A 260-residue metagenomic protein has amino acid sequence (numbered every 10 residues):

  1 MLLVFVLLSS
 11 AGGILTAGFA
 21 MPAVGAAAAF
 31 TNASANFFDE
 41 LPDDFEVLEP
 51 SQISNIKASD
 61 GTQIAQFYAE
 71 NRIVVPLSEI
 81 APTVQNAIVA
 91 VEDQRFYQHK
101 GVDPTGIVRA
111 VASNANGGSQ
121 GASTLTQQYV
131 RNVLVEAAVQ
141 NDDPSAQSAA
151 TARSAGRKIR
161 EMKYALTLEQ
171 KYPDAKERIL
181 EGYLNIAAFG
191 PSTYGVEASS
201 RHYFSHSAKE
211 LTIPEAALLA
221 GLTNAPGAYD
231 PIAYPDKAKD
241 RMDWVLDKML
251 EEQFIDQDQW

Functional and structural regions predicted by a protein language model:
M1-N55, R95: N-terminal type II signal-anchor transmembrane helix that functions as the membrane-insertion/stop-transfer segment
P50-D256: Peptidoglycan glycan-strand catalytic modules in the bacterial/periplasmic cell-wall system
